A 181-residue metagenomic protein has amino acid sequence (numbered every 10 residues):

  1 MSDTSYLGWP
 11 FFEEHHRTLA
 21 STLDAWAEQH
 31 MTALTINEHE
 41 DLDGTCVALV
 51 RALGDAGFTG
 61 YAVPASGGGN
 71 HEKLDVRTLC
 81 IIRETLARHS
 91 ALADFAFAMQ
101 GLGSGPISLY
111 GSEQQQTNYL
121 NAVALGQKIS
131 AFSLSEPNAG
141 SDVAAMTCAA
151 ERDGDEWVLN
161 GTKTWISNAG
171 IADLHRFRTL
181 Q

Functional and structural regions predicted by a protein language model:
M1-T18: Intrinsic disorder at enzyme termini
E28-D55, G67, H71: Short secondary-structure junction/hinge motifs that connect adjacent elements
D55-Q127, N168-L174: Internal helix-loop-helix
G68, S135-A139, T164-W165: Short, solvent-exposed loop/turn elements at beta->coil junctions and helix N-caps that rim active or binding pockets
S141-D142, W157: Hydrophobic, small-residue-rich alpha-helical packing segments that form membrane-like cores
C148-E151: A structural signal for short hydrophobic beta-strand segments in well-ordered beta-sheet cores
E156, N160-Q181: A short core secondary-structure module
